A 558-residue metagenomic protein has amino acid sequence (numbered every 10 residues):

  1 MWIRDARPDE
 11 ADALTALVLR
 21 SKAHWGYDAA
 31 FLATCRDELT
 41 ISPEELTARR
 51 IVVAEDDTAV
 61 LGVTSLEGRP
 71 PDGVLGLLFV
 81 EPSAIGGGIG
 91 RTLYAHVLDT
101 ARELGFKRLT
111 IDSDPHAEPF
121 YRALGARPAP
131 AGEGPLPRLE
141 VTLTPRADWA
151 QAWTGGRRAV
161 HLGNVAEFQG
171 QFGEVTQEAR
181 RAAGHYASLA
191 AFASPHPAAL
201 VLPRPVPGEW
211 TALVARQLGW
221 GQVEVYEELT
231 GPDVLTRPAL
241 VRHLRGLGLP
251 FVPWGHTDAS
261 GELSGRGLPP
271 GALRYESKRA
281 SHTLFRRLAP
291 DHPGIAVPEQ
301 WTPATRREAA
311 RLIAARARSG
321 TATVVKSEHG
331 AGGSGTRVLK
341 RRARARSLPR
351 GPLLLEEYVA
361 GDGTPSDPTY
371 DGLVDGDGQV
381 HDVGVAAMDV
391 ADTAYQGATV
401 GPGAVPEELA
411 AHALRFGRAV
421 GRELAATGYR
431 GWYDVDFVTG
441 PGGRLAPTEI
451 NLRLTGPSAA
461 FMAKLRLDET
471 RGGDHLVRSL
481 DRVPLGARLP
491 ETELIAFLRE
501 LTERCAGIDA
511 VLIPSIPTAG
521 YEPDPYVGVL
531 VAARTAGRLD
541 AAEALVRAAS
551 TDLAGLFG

Functional and structural regions predicted by a protein language model:
D5-L77, E81-S83, Y94-A95: Acetyl-CoA-dependent GNAT
G86-D99: Conserved acetyl-CoA-binding loop-helix of GNAT-fold acetyltransferases
A101-D114: Conserved GNAT acetyl-CoA-binding A-motif
A179-A193, L200-R311: Conserved N-proximal alpha/beta basic substrate-recognition cap immediately N-terminal to, or forming the N-lobe
I295-P298, G320-V325, V338-T364, L556: Conserved ATP-binding module of the ATP-grasp superfamily
G361, T369-G421, N451-S479: ATP-dependent carboxylate/phosphate-activation module, predominantly the ATP-grasp catalytic core and closely related
Y395-G442, G486-G507: A long amphipathic alpha-helix within ATP-dependent nucleotide-binding catalytic cores
D468-G558: Peripheral (often C-terminal) accessory segments that flank ATP-dependent C-N-forming ligase machineries
